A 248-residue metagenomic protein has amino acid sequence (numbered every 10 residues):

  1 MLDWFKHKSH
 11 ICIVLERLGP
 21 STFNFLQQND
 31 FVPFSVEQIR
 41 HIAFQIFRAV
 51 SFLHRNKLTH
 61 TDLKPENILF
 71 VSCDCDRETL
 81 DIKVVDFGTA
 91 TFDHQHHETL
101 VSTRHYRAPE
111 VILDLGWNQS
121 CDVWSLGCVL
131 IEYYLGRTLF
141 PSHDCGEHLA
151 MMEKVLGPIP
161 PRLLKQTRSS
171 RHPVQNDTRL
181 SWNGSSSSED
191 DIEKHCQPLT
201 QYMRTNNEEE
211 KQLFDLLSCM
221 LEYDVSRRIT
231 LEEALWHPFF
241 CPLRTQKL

Functional and structural regions predicted by a protein language model:
D3-W4, C12: A short, aromatic-enriched beta-strand patch in the conserved N-lobe beta-sheet of the protein kinase catalytic domain
S9-C12, R17-T79, W124, K211-S218: Conserved alphaE helix
C12, T89-D93, P158-S218: C-terminal lobe substrate-recognition/regulatory segment of protein kinase catalytic domains
K83-D86: Pre-DFG segment of protein kinase catalytic domains
F92-D93, E110-C121, Y134: Conserved end of the kinase activation segment
H97-D114: Conserved activation segment of eukaryotic-like protein kinases, specifically the C-terminal portion of the activation
S226-L248: Regulatory extensions flanking the kinase catalytic core
